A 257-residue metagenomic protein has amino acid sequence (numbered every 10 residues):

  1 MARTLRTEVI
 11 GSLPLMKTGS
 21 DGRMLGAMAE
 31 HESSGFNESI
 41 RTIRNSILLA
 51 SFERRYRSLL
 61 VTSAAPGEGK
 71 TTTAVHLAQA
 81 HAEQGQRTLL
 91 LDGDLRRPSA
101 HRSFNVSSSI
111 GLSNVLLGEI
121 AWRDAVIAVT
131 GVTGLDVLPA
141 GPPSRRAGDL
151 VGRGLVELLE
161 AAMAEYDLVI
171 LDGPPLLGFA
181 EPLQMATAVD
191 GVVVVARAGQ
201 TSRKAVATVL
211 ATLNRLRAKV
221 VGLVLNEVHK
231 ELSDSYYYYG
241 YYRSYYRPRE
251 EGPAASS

Functional and structural regions predicted by a protein language model:
M1-R87, G93-S113, R123, S144-D149 (+1 more regions): Short boundary/hinge segments that flank catalytic cores
R3-V9, Q184-V195: Gly/Ser-rich helix-loop-strand patches that form or flank binding pockets for ribonucleotide-derived cofactors
L60, V137-P139, I170, V193-V195: Structural motif
A82-E83, M163, A186-A188, N214: Conserved ATPase "switch" residues in P-loop NTPase domains
L116-P143: Nucleotide-state-sensitive switch-loop elements of NTP-binding domains
A140-A180, A186: Phosphate-binding/switch loop-helix module in NTP-utilizing enzymes
G173-G178, V189-A207: Conserved Switch II/interswitch segment of TRAFAC-class P-loop GTPases
